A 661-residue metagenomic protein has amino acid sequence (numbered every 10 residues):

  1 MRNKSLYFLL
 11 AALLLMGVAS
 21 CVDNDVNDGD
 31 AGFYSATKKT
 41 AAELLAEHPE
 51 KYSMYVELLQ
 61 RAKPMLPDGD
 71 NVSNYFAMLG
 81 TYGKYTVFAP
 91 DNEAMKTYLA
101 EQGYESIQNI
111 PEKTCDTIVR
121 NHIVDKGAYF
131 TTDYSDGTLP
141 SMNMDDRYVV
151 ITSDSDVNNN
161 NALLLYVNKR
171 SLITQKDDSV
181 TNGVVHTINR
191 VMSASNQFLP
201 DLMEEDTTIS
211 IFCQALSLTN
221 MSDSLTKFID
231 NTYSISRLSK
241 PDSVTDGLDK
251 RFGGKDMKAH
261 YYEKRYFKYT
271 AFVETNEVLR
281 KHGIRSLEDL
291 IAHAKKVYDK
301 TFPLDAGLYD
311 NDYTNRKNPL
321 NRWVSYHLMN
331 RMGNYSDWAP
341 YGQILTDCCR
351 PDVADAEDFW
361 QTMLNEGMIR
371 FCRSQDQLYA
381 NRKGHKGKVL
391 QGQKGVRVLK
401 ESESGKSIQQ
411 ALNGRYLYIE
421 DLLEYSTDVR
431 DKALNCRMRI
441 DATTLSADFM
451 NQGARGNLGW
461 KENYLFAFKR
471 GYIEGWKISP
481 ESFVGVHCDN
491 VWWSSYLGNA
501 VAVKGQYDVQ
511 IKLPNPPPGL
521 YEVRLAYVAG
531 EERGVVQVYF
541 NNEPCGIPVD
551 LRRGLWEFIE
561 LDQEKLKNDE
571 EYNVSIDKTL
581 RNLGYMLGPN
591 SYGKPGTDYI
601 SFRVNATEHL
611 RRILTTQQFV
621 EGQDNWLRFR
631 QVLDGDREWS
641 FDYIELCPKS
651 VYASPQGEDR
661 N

Functional and structural regions predicted by a protein language model:
M1-S20: Sec-dependent bacterial lipoprotein signal peptides
L14-H48, E105, V185, S193 (+5 more regions): Bacterial Sec-dependent N-terminal signal peptides
E43-K84: Post-signal-peptide N-terminal segment of Sec-exported extracytoplasmic proteins
A62, P67, S224-G253: Extended compositionally biased segments used for macromolecular assembly or nucleic-acid engagement
F88-Y98, T181-A194, F272-H282, I408-Y425 (+1 more regions): FKBP-type peptidyl-prolyl cis-trans isomerase
L99-S171, D289-S402: Aromatic/histidine-rich interaction motifs
H385-K394, L422-N661: Extracytoplasmic
